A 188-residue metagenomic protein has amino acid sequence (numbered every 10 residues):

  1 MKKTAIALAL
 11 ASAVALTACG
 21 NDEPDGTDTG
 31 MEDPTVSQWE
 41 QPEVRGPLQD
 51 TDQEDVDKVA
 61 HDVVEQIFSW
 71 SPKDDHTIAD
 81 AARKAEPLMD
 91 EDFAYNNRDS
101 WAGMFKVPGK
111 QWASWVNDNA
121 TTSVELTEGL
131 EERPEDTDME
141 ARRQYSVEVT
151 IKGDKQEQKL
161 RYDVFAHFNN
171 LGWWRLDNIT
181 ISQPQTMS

Functional and structural regions predicted by a protein language model:
K2-P72: Juxtamembrane and targeting peptides
D75-S188: Structured, amphipathic secondary-structure segments that form assembly/contact surfaces in multi-subunit
